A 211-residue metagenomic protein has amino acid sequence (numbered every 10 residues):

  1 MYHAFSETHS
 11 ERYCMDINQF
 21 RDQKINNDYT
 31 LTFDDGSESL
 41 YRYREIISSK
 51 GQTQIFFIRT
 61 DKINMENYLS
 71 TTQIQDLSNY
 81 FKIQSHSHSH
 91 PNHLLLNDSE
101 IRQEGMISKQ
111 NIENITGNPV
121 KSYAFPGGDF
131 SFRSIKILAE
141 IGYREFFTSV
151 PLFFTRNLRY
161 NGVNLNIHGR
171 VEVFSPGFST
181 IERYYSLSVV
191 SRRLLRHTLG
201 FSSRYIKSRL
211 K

Functional and structural regions predicted by a protein language model:
M1-F33, S37-R42, L95-S122, G128-K211: C-terminal active-site subregion of NodB/CE4 polysaccharide deacetylases
H3, Q84-H86, H90: Histidine-centered divalent metal-coordination motifs
T30, I55, K82-Q84, S122: A structural signal for isolated positions on well-ordered beta-strands in alpha/beta enzyme cores
Y43-Q52, N67-H86, A139, N161: Acidic (Asp/Glu)-rich catalytic clusters
K50-Q52, P91, K109, E113: Conserved SAM-binding loop
F57, H86, T148: Short beta-strand and adjacent tight-turn residues that come in two discontinuous sequence segments and form the edges
T60-E66: Canonical radical SAM enzyme core domain
